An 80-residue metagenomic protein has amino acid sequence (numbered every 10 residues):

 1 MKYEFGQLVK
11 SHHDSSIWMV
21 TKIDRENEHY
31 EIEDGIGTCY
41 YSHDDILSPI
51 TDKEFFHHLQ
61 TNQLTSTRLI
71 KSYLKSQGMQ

Functional and structural regions predicted by a protein language model:
F5, K10-D44: Basic/aromatic-rich interaction segments and small domains that mediate binding to polyanionic partners
D34-Q80: Intrinsically disordered, low-complexity, charged/polar segments
